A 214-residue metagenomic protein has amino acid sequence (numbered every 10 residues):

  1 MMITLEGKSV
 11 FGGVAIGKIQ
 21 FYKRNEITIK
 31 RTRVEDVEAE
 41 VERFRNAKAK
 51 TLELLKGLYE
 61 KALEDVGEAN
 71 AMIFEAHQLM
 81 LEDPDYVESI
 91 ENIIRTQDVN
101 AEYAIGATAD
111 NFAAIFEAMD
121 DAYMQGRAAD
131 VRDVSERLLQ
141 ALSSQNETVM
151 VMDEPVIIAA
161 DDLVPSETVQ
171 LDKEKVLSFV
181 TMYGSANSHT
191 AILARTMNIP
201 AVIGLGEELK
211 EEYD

Functional and structural regions predicted by a protein language model:
M1-D214: Non-catalytic, soluble scaffold/interaction modules
